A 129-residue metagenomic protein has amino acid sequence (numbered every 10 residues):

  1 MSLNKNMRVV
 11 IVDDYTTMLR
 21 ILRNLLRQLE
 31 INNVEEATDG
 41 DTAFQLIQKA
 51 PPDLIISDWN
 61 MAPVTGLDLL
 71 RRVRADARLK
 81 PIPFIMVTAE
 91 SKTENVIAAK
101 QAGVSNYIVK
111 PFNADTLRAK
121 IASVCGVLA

Functional and structural regions predicted by a protein language model:
T16-E35: Two-component/phosphorelay signaling modules centered on CheY-like receiver
R23, D68, S91-N106: Alpha4 helix (beta4-alpha4-beta5 surface) of REC/receiver domains from two-component response regulators
E36-Q45, G66: Helix N-cap/capping motif at the beta->alpha junctions
A50-I56: Active-site beta3 strand of CheY-like receiver
M61: Receiver (REC) domain active-site loop signature in two-component systems and cognate sites in sensor histidine kinases
R72, K110: A Lys-centered signature of the CheY-like receiver
F112-I121: C-terminal output helix
